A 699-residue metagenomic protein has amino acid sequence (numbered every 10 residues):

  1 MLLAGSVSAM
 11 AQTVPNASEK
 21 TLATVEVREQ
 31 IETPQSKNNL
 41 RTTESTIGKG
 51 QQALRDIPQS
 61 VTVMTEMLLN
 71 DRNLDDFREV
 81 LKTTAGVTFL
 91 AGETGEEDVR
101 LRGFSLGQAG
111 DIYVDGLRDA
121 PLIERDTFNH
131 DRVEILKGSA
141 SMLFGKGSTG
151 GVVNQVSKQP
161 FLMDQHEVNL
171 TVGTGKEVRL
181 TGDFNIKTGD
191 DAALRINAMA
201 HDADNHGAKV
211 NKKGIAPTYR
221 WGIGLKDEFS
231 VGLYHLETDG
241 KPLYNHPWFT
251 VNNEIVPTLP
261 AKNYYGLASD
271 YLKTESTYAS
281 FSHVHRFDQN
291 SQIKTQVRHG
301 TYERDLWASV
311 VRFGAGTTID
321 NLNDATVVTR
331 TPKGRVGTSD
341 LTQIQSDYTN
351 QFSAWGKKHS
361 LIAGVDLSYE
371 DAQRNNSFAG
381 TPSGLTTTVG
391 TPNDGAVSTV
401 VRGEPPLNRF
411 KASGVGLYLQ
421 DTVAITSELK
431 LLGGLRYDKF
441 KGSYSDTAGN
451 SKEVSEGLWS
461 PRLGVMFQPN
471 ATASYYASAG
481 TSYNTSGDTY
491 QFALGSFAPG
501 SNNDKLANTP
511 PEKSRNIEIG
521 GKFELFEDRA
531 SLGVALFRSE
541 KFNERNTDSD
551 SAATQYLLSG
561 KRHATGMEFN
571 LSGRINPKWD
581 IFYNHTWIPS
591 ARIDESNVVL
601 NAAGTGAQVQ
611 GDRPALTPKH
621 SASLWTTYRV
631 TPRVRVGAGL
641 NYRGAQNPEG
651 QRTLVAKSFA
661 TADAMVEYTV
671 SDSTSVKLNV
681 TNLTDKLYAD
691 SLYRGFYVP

Functional and structural regions predicted by a protein language model:
L22-M163, I519, R694: Acidic, small-polar-rich N-terminal luminal/periplasmic segments of exported/outer-membrane proteins
N129-D131, M142-P217, I223-E228, T277 (+1 more regions): Outer-membrane beta-barrel translocator/receptor signature
H201-N205, T218-G222, K226-R286, N290 (+4 more regions): Acidic/polar loop-and-plug regions of large Gram-negative outer-membrane beta-barrel proteins
R220-G224, S339, K358-I362, D366-E370 (+4 more regions): Structural signature of Gram-negative outer-membrane beta-barrels, strongest in the C-terminal barrel of TonB-dependent
A279-T301, R330-S445: Face-selective signature of the C-terminal outer-membrane beta-barrel domain
V284-R286, Q292-R298, Y302-V310, Y476 (+1 more regions): Membrane-embedded beta-barrel scaffold of Gram-negative outer-membrane proteins
G337, L361, I517, D612-P699: Conserved C-terminal beta-signal and adjacent last beta-strands/turns of outer-membrane beta-barrel proteins
R538-E540, L557-G650, T684-L687: Gram-negative outer-membrane beta-barrel transporters
